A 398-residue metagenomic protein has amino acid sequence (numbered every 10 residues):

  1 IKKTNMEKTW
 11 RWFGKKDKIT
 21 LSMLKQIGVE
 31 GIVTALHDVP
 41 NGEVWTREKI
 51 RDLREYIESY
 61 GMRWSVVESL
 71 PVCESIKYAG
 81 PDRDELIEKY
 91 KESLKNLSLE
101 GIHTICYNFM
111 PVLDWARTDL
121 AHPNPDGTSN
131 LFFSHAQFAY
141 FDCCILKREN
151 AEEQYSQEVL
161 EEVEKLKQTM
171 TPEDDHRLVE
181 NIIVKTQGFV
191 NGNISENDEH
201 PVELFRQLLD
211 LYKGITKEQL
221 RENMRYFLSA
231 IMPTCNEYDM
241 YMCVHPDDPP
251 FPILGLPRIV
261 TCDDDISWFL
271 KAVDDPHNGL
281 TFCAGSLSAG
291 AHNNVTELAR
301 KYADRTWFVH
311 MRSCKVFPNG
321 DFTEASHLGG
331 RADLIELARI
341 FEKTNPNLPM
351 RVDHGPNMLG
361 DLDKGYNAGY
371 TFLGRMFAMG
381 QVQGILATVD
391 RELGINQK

Functional and structural regions predicted by a protein language model:
K3-T9, G14, S22-K25, E58 (+10 more regions): Histidine-acidic metal/acid-base catalytic patches
M23, I27-V29, D38-V39, D52 (+2 more regions): Long, contiguous, compositionally biased segments that the model treats as domain-scale units
Q26-I27, M62-K77: A short glycine/small-residue-enriched secondary-structure motif
E30-H37, S65-V66, C243: Short, well-structured secondary-structure segments
A35-R51: Glycine-rich, proline-tolerant flexible connector loops at the mouths of alpha/beta enzymes
T46-S69, L86, L94: An N-terminal, globular interaction/scaffold subdomain
S93-L94, T104, F109-F138: A contiguous, mid-domain pocket- or channel-lining segment that forms the substrate-recognition surface
P123-Y155, V260-A272, F377: Acidic, His- and aromatic-enriched active-site or binding-groove loops in soluble protein domains that engage sugars
